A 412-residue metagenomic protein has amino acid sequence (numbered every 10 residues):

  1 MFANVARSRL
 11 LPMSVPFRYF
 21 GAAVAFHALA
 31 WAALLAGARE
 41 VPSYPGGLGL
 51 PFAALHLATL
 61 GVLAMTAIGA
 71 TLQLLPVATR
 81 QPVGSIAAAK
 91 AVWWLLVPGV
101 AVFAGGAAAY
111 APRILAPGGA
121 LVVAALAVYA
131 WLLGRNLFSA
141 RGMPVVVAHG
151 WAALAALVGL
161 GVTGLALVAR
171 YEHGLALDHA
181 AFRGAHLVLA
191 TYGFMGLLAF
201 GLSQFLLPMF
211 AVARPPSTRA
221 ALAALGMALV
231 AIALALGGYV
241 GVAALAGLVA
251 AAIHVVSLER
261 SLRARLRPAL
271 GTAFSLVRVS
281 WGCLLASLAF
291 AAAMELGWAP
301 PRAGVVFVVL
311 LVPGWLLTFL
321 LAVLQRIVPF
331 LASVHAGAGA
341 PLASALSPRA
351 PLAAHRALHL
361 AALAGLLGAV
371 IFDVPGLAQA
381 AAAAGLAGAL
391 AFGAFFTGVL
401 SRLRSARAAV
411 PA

Functional and structural regions predicted by a protein language model:
M1-A412: Hydrophobic alpha-helical transmembrane segments of multi-pass integral membrane proteins
